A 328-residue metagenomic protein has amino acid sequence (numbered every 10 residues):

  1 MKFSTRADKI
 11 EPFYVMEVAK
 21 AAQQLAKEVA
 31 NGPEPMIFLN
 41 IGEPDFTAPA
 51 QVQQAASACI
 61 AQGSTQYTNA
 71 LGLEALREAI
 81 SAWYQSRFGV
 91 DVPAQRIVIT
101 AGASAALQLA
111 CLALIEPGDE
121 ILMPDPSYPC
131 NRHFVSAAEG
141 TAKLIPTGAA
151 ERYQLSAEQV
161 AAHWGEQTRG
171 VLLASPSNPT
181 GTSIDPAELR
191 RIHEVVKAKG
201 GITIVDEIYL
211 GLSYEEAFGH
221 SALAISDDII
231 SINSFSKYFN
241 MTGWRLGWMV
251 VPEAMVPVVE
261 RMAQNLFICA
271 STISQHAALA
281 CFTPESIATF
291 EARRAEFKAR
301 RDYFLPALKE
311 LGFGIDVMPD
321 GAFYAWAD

Functional and structural regions predicted by a protein language model:
D8-G102, L109, C281-E285: N-terminal small-domain helix-loop-helix segment of the aminotransferase-like
L25, A138, A198-K199, L311: Helix C-cap/helix->beta junction micro-motif
A30-N31, M36-F38, I232, I315-D320: Short beta-strand
L39, S175-N178: Flexible low-complexity scaffold tracts in large eukaryotic assembly proteins
A113-V135: Conserved PLP-anchoring active-site segment centered on the Schiff-base-forming lysine
S136, K143, Q154-G170, P179-I202 (+2 more regions): Active-site pre-lysine segment of PLP-dependent enzymes
V259-Q264, F282-K309: Structural signature of PLP-dependent enzymes
L279, A295-L308, I315-D328: Conserved glycine-rich beta-strand-loop-beta hairpin in the small C-terminal domain of fold type I
